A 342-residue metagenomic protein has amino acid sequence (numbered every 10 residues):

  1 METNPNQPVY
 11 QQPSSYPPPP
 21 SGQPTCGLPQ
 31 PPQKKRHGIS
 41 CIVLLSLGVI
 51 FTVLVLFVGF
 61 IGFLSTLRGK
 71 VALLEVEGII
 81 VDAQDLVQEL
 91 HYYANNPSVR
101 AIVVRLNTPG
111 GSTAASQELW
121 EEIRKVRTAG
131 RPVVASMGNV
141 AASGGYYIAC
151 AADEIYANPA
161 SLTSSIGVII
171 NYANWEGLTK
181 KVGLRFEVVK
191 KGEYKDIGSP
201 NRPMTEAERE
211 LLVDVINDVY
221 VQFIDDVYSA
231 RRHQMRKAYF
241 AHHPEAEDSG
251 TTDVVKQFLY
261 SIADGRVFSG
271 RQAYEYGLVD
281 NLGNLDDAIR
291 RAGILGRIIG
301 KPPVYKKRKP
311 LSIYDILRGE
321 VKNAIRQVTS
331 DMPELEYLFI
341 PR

Functional and structural regions predicted by a protein language model:
M1-A135, V140-A141, E154-A157, N171-R342: N-terminal organellar transit peptides
A115-S116, G145-I148, G167-V168: Short, conserved acidic/polar surface loops in the N-terminal third of protein domains
V140-S143, L162-I169: Short gly/pro/ser/thr-enriched loop/turn and capping motifs at secondary-structure boundaries
I148-A149, A273: Hydrophobic/aromatic residues within transmembrane alpha-helices of multi-pass small-molecule transporters
